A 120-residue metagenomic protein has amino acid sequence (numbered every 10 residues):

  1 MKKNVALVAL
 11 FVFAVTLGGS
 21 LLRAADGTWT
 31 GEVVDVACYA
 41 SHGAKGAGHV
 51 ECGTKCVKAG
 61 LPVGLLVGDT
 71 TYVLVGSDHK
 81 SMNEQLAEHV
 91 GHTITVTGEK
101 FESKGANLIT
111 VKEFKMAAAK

Functional and structural regions predicted by a protein language model:
M1-F11: Bacterial N-terminal signal peptides that target proteins for export
F13, L17-A24: Sec/Tat signal peptide C-region and signal peptidase I cleavage site
D26-A59, G91, G98-E99: Structural detector for short beta-strands of small beta-barrel domains
G48-E51, V75-E84: N-terminal post-signal-peptidase region of extra-cytosolic proteins
G64-G68, T110-K112: Short, acidic/hydrophobic/Gly-rich beta-strand patch recurrent on exposed beta strands that often constitutes part
K80-T95: Short nucleic-acid-contacting surface segments enriched for D/E, G, S/T with interspersed K/R
F101-K120: OB-fold/S1-family single-stranded nucleic acid-binding modules
